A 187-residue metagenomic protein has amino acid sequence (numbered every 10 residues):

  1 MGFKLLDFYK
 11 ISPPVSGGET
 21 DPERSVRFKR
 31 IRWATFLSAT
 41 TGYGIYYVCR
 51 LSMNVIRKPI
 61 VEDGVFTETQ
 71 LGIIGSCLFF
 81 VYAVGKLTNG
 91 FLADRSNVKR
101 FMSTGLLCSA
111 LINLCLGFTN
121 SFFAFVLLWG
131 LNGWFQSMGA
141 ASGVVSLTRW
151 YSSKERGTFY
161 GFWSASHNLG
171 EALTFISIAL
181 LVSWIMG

Functional and structural regions predicted by a protein language model:
G2-V48: Cytosolic juxtamembrane N-terminal segment immediately preceding the first transmembrane helix of multi-pass
A34-E68: Extracytoplasmic
L51, F79-L87, E171-A172: Residue-level signature of mid-helix packing/kink "hotspots" within the transmembrane helices of 12-pass Major
P59, G90-F91, L180: Membrane-interface helix termini in secondary transporters
V84-F122: Conserved MFS/SLC helix-loop-helix module at the cytosolic interface between two early adjacent transmembrane helices
S121-W129: Short hydrophobic/alpha-helical segments at membrane-entry points of transmembrane helices in Major Facilitator
L128-A165: Cytoplasmic helix-loop-helix junction between adjacent transmembrane helices in 12-TM secondary transporters
G161-I178, V182: Glycine-rich segments within core transmembrane alpha-helices of 12-TM secondary carriers
